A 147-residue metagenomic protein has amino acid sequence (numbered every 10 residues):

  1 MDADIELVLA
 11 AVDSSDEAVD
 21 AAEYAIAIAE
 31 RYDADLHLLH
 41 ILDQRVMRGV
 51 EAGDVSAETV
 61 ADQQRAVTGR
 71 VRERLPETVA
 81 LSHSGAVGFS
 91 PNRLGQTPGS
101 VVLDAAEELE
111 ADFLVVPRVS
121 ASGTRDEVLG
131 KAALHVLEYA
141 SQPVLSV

Functional and structural regions predicted by a protein language model:
D2-A3, R45-L114, R125: Charged, low-complexity cytosolic intrinsically disordered regulatory segments
A3-A52: Small/aliphatic-rich secondary-structure junction motif
Y32, A132, Y139-S141: Short, structured coil segments at secondary-structure junctions
A34-D35, A111, Q142: Short glycine/serine/threonine/alanine-rich loop segments
F113-H135: Glycine-rich, Arg-bearing micro-motifs that act as flexible, cationic patches
P143-V147: Short hydrophobic/aromatic patches at helix-to-coil boundaries
